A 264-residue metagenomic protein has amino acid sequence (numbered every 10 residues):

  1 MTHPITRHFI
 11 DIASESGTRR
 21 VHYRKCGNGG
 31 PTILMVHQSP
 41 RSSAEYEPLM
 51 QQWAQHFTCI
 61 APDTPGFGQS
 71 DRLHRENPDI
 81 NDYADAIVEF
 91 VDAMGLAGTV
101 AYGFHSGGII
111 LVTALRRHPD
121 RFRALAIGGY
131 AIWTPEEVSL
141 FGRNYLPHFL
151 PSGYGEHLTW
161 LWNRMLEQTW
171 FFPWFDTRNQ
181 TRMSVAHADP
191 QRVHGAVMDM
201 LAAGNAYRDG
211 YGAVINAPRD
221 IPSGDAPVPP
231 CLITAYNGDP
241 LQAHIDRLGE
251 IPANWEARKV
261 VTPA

Functional and structural regions predicted by a protein language model:
M1-R20: N-terminal cap/lid segment of alpha/beta-hydrolase-fold proteins
S16, I60-S106: Active-site loop/oxyanion-hole signature of alpha/beta-hydrolase fold enzymes
R19-D71: Conserved HGGG/HGGXW glycine-rich cap/lid loop of the alpha/beta-hydrolase fold
E45-E47, S70-E76, E136-S139, H244: Conserved catalytic-core motifs of eukaryotic protein kinase domains, centered on the activation segment
I110-A114: Hydrolases whose catalytic domains are alpha/beta-hydrolase-1, hotdog thioesterase, or metallo-beta-lactamase-like
R116, R123-L158: Flexible "cap/lid" loop of the alpha/beta hydrolase fold
A196-G249, K259: Conserved serine/cysteine hydrolase catalytic core
T262-A264: Post-His helix in hydrolase/transferase enzymes
